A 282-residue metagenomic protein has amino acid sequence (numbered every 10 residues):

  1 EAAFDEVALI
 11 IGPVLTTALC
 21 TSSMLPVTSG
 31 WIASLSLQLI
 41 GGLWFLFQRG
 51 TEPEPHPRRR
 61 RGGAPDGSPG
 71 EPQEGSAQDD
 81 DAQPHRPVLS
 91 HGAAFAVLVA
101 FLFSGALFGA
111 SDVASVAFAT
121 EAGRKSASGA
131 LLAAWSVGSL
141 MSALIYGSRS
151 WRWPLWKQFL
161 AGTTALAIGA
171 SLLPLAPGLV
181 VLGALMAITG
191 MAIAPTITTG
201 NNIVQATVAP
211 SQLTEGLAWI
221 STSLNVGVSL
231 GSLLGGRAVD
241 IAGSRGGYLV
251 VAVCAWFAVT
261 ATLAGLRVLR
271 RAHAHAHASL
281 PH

Functional and structural regions predicted by a protein language model:
I11-S34, L230-G246: Transmembrane alpha-helix termini and helix-breaking/packing motifs in multi-pass membrane transporters
C20, M141-L155, V239: Helix-to-loop junctions at the C-terminal end of transmembrane segments in multipass secondary transporters
S36-R59, A261-L266: C-terminal membrane-cytosol helix-exit motif in multi-pass small-molecule transporters
Q48-F103, P281-H282: Juxtamembrane intracellular "pre-TM" segments in multi-pass secondary transporters
P84-L131: Helix-loop boundary and gating motifs at the non-cytosolic
S115, P195-V208: Intracellular juxtamembrane helix-capping segments at the cytosolic ends of symmetry-related transmembrane helices
A165-P177: C-terminal ends and interior cores of transmembrane alpha-helices in multi-pass membrane transporters/permeases
Q212-A242: A late C-terminal transmembrane helix in Major Facilitator Superfamily
